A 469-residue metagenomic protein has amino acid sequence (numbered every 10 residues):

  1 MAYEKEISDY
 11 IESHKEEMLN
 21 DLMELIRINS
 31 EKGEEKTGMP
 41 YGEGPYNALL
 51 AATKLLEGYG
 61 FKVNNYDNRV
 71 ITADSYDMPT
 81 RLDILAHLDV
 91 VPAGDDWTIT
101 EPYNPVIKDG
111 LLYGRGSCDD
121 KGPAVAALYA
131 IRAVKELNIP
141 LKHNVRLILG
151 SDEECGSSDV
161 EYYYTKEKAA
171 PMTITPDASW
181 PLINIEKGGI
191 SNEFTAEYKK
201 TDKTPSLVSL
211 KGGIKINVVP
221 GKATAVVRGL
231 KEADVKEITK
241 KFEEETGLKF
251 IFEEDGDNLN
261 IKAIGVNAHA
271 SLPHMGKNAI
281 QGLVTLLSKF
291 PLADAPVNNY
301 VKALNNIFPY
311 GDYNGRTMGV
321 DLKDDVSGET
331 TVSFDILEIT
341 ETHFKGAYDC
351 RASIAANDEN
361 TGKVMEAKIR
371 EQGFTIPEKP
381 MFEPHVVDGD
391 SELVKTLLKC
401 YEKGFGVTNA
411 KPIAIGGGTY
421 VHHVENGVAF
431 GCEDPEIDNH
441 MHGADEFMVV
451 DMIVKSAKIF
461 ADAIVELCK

Functional and structural regions predicted by a protein language model:
A2-L85, V91-G94, A347, M452-K455: N-terminal helical capping/dimerization or prosegment-like subdomains of hydrolases acting on amide or phosphate bonds
A52, A124-V134, Y163, L283-L287 (+2 more regions): Buried hydrophobic packing segments
K62, R81-L149, C155, G443-A444 (+2 more regions): Active-site metal-coordination/substrate-binding segment of hydrolases, especially metallo-dependent peptidases
I71-A73, A225, D257-I264, K345-Y348 (+1 more regions): A generic structural motif
D120-K199, E232, K236, K240 (+2 more regions): Acidic/histidine-rich catalytic neighborhood of metal-dependent amide-processing enzymes
I185-K211, I216-V266, A270-T331, N357-G373: Acidic-enriched catalytic cores of C-N bond-cleaving enzymes acting on peptides and small amides
N267, S271-S333, E338-E341, A347 (+3 more regions): An extended, acidic, His-containing surface patch that forms the Zn2+-binding/catalytic region of metallohydrolases
